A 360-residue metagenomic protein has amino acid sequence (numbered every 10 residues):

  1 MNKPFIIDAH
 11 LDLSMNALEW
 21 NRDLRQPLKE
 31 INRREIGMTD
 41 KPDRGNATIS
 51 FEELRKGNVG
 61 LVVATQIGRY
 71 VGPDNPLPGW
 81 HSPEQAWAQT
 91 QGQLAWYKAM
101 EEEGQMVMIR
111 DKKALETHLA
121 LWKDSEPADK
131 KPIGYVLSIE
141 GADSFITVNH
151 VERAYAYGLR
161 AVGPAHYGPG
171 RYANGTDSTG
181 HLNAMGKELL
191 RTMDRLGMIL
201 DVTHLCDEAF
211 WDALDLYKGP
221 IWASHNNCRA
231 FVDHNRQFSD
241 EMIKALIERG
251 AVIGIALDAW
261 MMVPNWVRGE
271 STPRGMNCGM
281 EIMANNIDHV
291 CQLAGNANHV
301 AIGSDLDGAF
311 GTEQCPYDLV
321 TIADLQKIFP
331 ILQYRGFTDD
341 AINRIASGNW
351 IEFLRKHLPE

Functional and structural regions predicted by a protein language model:
M1-T179, A184, D233-E360: N-terminal hydrophobic targeting/anchoring segments and the immediately downstream early-domain regions of hydrolases
I6-L13, L205, A223-N226: Histidine-centered catalytic micro-motifs
T179-D215, P220-H225: Loop-centered beta-sheet repeat module
D207-E208, C228-A230, A259-M262: Short, catalytically relevant binding-site loops at active-site mouths
W222, N227, L306-A309: Short acidic (Asp/Glu) and glycine-rich catalytic loops that position anionic groups and cofactors
